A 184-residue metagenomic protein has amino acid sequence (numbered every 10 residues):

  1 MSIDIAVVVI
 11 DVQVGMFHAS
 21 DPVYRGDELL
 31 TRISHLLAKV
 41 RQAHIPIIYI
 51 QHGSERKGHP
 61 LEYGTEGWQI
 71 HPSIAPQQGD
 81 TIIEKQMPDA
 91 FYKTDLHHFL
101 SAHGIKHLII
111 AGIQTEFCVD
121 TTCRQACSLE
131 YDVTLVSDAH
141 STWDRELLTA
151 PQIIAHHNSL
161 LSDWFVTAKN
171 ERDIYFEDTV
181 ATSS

Functional and structural regions predicted by a protein language model:
I3-A6, H35-A38, P60-S184: Active-site-adjacent betaalpha module
V8-V12: N-terminal nucleotide-binding beta1-loop-alpha1 segment
G15-A19: Short acidic, Gly/Ser-rich segments with clustered Asp/Glu that frequently serve as metal-coordination loops in enzyme
S20-D27, I109-Q114: Short, glycine-rich nucleotide/cofactor-binding loops
P22-Y49: A short alpha/beta connector and helix-capping loop motif
H52-S54, D138: Active-site loop/turn elements of alpha/beta-hydrolase fold enzymes, especially the short glycine-/histidine-rich
K57: Class I S-adenosyl-L-methionine
